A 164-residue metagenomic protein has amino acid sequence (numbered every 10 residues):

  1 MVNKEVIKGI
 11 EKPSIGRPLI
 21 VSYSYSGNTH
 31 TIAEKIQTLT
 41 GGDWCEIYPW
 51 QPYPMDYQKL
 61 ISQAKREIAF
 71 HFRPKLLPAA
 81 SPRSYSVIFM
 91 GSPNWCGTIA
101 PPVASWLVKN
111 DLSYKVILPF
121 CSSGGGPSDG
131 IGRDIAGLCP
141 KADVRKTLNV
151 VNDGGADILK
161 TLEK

Functional and structural regions predicted by a protein language model:
M1-M90, G97-I99, A104, V108 (+1 more regions): N-terminal beta1-alpha1-beta2 submodule of the flavodoxin-like/Rossmannoid cofactor-binding fold
I20, M90, P119-C121, K146: Structural beta-sheet core signal
G27, G91, Y114, G124-P127: Glycine-centered flexibility sites
W50, W95, S123-G126: Short glycine-enriched loops at secondary-structure junctions
L112-V116, K141-A142: A short helix->loop->beta-strand "cap" motif at the edges of active sites that frequently abuts
C121-G154: Short, glycine-/small-residue-rich phosphate/pyrophosphate-handling segment
